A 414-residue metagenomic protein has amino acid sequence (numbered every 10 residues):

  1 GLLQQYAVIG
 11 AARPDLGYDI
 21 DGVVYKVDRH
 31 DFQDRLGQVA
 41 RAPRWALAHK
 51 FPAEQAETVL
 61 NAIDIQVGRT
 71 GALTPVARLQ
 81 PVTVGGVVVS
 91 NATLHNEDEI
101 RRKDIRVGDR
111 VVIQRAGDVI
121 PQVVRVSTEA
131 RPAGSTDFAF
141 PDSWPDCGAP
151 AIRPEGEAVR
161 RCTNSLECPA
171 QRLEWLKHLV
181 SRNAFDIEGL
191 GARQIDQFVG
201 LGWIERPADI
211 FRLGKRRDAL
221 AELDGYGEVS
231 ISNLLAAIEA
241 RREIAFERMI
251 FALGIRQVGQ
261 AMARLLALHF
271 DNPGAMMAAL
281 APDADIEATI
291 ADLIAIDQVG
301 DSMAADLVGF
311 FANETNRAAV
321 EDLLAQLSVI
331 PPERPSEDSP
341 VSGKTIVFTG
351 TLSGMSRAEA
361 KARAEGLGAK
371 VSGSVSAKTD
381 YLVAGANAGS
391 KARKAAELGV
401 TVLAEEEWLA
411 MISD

Functional and structural regions predicted by a protein language model:
G1-A48, E57-L60, L266, P273-L280: Extended, domain-scale alpha-helical bundle/helix-rich regions
L16, A92, K103, D338-S339: Residue "hotspots" at secondary-structure boundaries inside conserved domains
G17-R29, Q66-T74, G189-Q194, I255-M262 (+1 more regions): Conserved phosphate/anionic-ligand binding catalytic regions in large, soluble enzymes, centered on
D19, Q114-G117, G373-K378: Short, glycine-/polar-rich solvent-exposed loops and beta-turns at beta-strand/coil boundaries
G22, G108-R110, A395: Loop/turn positions that initiate beta-strands
V27, Q33-R161, R182, L190 (+2 more regions): Noncatalytic, beta-rich nucleic-acid-contacting surfaces in large DNA/RNA-processing enzymes
V111-Q298, S302-A305: Structural signature for extended repeat/solenoid scaffolds and their inter-repeat hinge/linker regions, spanning
E222-D414: DNA strand-break repair and replication-stress modules
